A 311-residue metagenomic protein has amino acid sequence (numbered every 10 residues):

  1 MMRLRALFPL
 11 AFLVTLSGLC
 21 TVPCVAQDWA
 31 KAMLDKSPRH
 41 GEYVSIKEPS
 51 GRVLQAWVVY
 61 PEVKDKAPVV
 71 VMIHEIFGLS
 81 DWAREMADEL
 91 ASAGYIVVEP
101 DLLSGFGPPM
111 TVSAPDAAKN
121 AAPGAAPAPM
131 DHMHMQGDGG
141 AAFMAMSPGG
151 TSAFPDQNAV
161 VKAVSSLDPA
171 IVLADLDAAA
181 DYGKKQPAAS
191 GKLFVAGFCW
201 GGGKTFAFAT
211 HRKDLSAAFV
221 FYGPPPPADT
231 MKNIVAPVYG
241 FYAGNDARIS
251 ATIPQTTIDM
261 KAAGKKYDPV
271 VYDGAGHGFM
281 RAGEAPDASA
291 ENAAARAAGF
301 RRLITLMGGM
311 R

Functional and structural regions predicted by a protein language model:
Q27-K64: N-terminal cap/lid segment of alpha/beta-hydrolase-fold proteins
K66-E75: Short beta-strand element of the alpha/beta-hydrolase
D81-A114: Short amphipathic alpha-helix adjacent to the substrate-entry channel of hydrolases
A118-Q186: Alpha/beta-hydrolase active-site loop
L167, I171-V235: Primarily recognizes the serine-hydrolase "nucleophile elbow" in alpha/beta-hydrolase and SGNH/GDSL folds
I234, G240-Y242: Short beta-strand/loop motif that positions the catalytic acidic residue of the alpha/beta-hydrolase fold
G244-S250, H277: Acidic catalytic loop of the alpha/beta-hydrolase fold
K261, K266-R311: C-terminal catalytic histidine-bearing segment of alpha/beta-hydrolase fold enzymes
